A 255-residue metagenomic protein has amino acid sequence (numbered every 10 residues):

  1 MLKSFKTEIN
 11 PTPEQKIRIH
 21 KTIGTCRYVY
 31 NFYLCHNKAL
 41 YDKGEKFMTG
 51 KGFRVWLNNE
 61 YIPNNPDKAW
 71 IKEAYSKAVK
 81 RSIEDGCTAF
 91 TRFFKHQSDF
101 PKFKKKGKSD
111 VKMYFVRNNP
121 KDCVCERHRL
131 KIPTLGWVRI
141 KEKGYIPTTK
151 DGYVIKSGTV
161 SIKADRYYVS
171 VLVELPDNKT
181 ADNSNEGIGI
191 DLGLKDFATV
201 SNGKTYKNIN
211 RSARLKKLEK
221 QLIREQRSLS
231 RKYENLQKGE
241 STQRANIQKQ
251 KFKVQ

Functional and structural regions predicted by a protein language model:
M1-V79: Gly/serine-rich nucleotide phosphate-binding loop at the start of the catalytic core of nucleotide/ADP-ribose-handling
K6-E8, D85, Y168-S170: Beta-strand secondary-structure signal
T22, D85, A89-R92, Q221 (+2 more regions): Generic, well-ordered alpha-helical scaffold segments in large soluble proteins
L34-Y41, F90, F94-P101, L175: Long, hydrophobic, amphipathic alpha-helical segments used as structural scaffolds
C35, H96-K106, K232-N246: Short coil/turn segments at secondary-structure boundaries
K43-K68, G152-S157, I162-Q255: Substrate-contacting helices/loops that form the catalytic groove of nucleic-acid and nucleotide-polymer processing
G52-K163: Acidic carboxylate diad motif detector
